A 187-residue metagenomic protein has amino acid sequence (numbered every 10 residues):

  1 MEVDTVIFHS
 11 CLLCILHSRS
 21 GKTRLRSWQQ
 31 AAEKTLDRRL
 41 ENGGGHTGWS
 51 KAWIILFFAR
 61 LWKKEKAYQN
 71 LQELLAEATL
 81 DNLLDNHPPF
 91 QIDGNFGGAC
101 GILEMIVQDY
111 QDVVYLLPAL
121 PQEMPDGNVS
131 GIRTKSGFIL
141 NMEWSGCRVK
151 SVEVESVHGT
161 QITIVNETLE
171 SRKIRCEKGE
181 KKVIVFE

Functional and structural regions predicted by a protein language model:
M1-V113, M124-G127, K150: Active-site core of glycosidic bond-cleaving carbohydrate-active enzymes
I15-H17, Y115, N141, T163: Generic structural signal for residues positioned in beta-strands
N95-C100, M142, K181-E187: Noncatalytic linker/hinge segments flanking ATPase motor cores
L116-V157: Surface beta-strand/loop "capping" patches
G146-E187: C-terminal beta-sandwich/jelly-roll accessory domains of carbohydrate-active enzymes
